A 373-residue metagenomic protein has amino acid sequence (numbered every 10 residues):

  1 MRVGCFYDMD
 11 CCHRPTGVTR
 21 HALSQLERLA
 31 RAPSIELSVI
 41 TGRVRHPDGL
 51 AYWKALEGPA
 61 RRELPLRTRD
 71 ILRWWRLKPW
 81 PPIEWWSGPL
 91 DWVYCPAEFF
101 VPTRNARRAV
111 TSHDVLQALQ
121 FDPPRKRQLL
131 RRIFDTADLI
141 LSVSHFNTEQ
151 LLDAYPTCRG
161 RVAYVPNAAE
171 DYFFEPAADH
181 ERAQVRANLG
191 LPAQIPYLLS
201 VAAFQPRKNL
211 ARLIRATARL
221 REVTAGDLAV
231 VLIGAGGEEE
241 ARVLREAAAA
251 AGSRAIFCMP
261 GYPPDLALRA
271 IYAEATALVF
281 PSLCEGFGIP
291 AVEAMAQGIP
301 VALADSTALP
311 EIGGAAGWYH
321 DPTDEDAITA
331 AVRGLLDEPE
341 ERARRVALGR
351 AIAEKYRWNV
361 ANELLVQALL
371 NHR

Functional and structural regions predicted by a protein language model:
M1-R373: Carbohydrate transferase catalytic cores enriched for Leloir-type hexosyltransferases
